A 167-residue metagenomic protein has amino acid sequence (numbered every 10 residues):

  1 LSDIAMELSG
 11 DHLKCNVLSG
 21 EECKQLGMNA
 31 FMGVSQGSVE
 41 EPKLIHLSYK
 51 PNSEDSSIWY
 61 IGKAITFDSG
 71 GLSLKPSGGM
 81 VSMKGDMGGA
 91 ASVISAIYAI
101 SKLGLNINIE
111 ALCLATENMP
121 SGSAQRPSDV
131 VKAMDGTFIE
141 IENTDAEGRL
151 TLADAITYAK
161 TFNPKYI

Functional and structural regions predicted by a protein language model:
S2-I167: A generic structural signal for tightly packed, nonpolar segments enriched in small/aliphatic residues
